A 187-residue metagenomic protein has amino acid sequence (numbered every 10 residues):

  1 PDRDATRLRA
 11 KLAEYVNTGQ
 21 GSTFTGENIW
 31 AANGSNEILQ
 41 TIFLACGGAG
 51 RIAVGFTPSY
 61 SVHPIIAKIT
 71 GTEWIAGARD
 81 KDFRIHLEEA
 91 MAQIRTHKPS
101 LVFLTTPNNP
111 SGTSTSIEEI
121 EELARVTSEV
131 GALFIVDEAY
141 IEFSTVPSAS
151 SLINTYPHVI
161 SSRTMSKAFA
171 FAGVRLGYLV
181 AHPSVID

Functional and structural regions predicted by a protein language model:
D4-A5, H158-D187: PLP-dependent aminotransferase class I/II
A5-L8, S35-N36, Y60, F83 (+1 more regions): Conserved donor sugar-nucleotide recognition element shared by glycan-biosynthetic enzymes
R9-I52: Phosphate-binding glycine-rich loop
I29, A53, W74, F134 (+1 more regions): Hydrophobic/aromatic residues located in beta-strands of well-ordered beta-sheets within soluble catalytic
L39-Q40, H63-P64, S111-G112, S144: Glycine/Thr-rich phosphate-binding loops of Rossmann-like dinucleotide-binding domains
L44-L104: PLP-dependent aminotransferase-like
R84-K98, P110-F171: Active-site pre-lysine segment of PLP-dependent enzymes
